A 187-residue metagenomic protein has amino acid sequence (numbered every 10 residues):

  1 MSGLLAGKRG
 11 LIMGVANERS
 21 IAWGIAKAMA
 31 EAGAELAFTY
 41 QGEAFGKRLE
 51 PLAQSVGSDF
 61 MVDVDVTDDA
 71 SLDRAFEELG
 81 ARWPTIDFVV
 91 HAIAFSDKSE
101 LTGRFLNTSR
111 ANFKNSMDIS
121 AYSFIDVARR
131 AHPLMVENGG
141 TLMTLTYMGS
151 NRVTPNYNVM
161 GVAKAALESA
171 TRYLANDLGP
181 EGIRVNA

Functional and structural regions predicted by a protein language model:
S2-F38: Canonical Rossmann dinucleotide-binding motif of NAD(H)/NADP(H)-dependent dehydrogenases/reductases, specifically
L11, A37, V62, V89 (+2 more regions): Conserved Rossmann-like nucleotide-binding pocket used by diverse enzymes that bind dinucleotide cofactors
G14-I21, A94-I125, R129, V136-P180: Catalytic loop of short-chain dehydrogenase/reductase
A32, F60-M61: Glycine-rich phosphate-binding loops of nucleotide-dependent enzymes
A32, R82, E181: Conserved dinucleotide-binding and phosphotransfer motif residues
A34-L49: Conserved glycine-rich Rossmann-like NAD(P)H-binding loop of the short-chain dehydrogenase/reductase
E50-A53, V62-D73, E77-T85, H91-K114 (+1 more regions): Conserved mid-core segment of classical short-chain dehydrogenase/reductases
